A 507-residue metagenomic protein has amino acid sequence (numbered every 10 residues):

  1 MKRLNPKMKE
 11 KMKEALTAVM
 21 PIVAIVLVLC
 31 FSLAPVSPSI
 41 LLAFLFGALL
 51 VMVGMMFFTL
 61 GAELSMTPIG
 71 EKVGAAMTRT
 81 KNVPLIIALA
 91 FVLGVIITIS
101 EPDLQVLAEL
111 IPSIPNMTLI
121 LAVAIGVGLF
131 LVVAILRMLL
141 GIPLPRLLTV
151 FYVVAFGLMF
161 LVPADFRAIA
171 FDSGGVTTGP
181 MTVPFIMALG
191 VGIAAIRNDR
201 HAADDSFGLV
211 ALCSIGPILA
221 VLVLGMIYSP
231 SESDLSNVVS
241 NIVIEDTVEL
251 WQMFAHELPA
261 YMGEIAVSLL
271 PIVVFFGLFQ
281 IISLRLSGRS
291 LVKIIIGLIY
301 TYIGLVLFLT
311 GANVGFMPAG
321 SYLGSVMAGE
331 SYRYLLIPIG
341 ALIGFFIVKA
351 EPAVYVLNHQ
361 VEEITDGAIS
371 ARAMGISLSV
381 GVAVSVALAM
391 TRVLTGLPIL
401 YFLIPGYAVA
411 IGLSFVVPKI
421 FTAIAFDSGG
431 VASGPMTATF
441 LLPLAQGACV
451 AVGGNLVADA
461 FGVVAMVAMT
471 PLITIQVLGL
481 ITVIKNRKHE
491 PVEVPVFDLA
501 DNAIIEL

Functional and structural regions predicted by a protein language model:
M1-A15, V19, G70-P84, D199-L209 (+6 more regions): Intrinsically disordered, low-complexity non-transmembrane regions of multi-pass membrane transporters
M1-A88, V92, P271-Y300, L307 (+2 more regions): N-terminal alpha-helical transmembrane segments of multi-pass membrane transport and channel/translocase proteins
K2, A134-T149, A164-D165, R197-I244 (+4 more regions): Juxtamembrane and boundary regions of transmembrane helices in multi-pass small-molecule transporters and channels
M20-L33, G47-F57, L89-I96, G126-R137 (+10 more regions): Hydrophobic core segments of alpha-helical transmembrane domains in multi-pass membrane transport and ion-translocation
V28-L42, A62-G70, I96-I111, F130-I142 (+11 more regions): Transmembrane helix-loop junctions in multi-pass membrane proteins
L42-A43, G61, A108-I120, M138-V153 (+8 more regions): Transmembrane helix-loop boundary segments of multi-pass membrane transporters
G74-A76, V83-V154, R333-S414: Helix-loop-helix junctions within the multi-pass membrane cores of secondary transporters/permeases
S240-A353: Transmembrane helical segments that form the transport core of multi-pass membrane transport proteins
